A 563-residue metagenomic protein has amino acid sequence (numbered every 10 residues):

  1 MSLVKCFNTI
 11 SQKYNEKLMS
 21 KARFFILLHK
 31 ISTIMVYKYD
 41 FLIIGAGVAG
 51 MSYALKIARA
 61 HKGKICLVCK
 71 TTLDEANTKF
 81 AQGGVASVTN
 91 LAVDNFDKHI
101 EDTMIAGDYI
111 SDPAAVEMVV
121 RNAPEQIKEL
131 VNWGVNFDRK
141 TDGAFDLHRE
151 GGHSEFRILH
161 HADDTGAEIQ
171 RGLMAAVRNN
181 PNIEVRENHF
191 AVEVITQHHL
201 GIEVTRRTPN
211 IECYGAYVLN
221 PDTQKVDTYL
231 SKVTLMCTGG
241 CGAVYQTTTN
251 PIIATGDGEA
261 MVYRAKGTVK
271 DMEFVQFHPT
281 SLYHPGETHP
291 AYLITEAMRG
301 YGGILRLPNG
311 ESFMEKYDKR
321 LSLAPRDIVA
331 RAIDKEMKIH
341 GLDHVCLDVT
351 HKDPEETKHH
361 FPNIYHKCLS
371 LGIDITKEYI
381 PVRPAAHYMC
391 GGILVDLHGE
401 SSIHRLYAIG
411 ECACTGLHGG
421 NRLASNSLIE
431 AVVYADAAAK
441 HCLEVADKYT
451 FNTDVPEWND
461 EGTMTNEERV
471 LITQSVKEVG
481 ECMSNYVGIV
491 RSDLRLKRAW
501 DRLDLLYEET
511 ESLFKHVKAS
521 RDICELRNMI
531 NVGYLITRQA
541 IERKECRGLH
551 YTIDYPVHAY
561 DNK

Functional and structural regions predicted by a protein language model:
L27, I34-D40, Y53-K56, G63 (+10 more regions): Glycine- and aromatic-enriched mobile tails/lids
A46-V48: Glycine-rich Rossmann-fold phosphate-binding loop(s) that bind the pyrophosphate of adenine dinucleotide cofactors
G63-C69, D271: Short beta-strand "acidic-cap" motif of Rossmann-like dinucleotide-binding folds
T71-D102, D108, P279, H289-P290: Conserved N-terminal glycine-rich FAD pyrophosphate-binding loop of Rossmann-like flavoproteins
L73, M261, G267-I375, I380 (+3 more regions): An anion/pyrophosphate-binding glycine-rich loop and adjacent beta-alpha core in soluble alpha-beta enzymes
P113-R121, I158-A175, R186, T248-G256 (+2 more regions): Short beta-strand to alpha-helix junction loop
V131-K225, L230, C237, S281-P285: Conserved redox-cofactor binding core of oxidoreductases
E193-T205, N210, Y214-T223, I373-L417: FAD-site-proximal beta/loop scaffold in flavoenzymes
